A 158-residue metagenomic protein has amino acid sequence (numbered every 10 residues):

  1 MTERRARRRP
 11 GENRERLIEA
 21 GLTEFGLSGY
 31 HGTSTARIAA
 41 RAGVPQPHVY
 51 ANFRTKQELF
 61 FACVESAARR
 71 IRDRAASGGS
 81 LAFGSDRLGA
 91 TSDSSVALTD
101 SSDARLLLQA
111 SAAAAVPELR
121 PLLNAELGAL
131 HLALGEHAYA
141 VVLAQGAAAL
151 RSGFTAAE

Functional and structural regions predicted by a protein language model:
M1-S28, A36-R41: Basic, helix-initiating cap at the start of DNA-binding domains
G11-E19, H31-G32, A51-A76: An amphipathic alpha-helix adjacent to DNA-recognition modules
A20, E24-L27, D73-S77, L106-A113: Solvent-exposed, amphipathic alpha-helical segments
A36, P47, Q57: Residues within the helices of the helix-turn-helix
G43-F53: Short hydrophobic/aromatic patch on the recognition helix
A62, R69-A104: Hydrophobic alpha-helical connector segments
L88, V96-G128: Amphipathic alpha-helical segments used for helix-helix packing
A114-E158: Hydrophobic/aromatic-rich alpha-helical bundle segments in the mid-to-C-terminal region
